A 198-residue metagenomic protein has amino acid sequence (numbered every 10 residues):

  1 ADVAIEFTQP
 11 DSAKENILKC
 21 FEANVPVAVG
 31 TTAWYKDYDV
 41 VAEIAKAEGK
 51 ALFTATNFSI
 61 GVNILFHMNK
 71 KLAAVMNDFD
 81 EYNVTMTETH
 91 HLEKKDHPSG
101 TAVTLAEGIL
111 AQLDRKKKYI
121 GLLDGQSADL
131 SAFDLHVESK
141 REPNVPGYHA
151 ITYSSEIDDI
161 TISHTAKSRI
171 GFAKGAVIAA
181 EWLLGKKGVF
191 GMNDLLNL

Functional and structural regions predicted by a protein language model:
A1, D78-L198: C-terminal substrate-binding/catalytic lobe of Rossmann-fold NAD(P)-dependent oxidoreductases
A4-I5, C20: N-terminal Rossmann-like NAD(P) cofactor-binding module of classical short-chain dehydrogenase/reductase
F7, G30-T31, S155: Short, well-ordered coil/turn residues at beta-beta hairpins and beta-strand->alpha-helix junctions within
F7-K14, Y35, V62, F66 (+4 more regions): Electropositive phosphate-/nucleotide-binding environments in soluble metabolic enzymes
D11-A23, G30-T54, I60-A74: Rossmann-fold NAD(P)-binding glycine/threonine-rich loop
L18, V25, E181-G185: Charged, amphipathic alpha-helical interaction segments
